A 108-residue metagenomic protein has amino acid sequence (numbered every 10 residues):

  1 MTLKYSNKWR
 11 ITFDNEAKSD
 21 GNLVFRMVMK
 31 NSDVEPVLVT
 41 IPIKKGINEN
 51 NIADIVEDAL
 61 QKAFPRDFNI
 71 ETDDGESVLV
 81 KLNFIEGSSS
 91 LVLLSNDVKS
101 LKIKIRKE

Functional and structural regions predicted by a protein language model:
M1-E108: Polar, low-complexity export/assembly segments characteristic of proteins that are secreted or assemble on the cell
